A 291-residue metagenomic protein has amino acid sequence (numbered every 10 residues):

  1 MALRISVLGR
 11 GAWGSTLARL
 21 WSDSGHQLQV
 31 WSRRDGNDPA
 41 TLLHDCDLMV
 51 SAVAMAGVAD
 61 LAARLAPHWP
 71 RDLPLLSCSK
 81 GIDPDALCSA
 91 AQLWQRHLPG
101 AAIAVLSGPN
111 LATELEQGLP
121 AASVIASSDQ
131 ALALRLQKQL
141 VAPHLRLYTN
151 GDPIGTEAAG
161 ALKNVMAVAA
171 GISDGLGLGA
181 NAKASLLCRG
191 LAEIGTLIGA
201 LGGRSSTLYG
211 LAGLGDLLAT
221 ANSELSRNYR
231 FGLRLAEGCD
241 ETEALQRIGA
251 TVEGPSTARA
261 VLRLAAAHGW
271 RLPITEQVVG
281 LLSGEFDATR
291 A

Functional and structural regions predicted by a protein language model:
M1-L48: NAD(P)+-binding Rossmann beta1-loop-alpha1 motif at the extreme N-terminus of oxidoreductases
L8, A12, T16, V53-A56 (+12 more regions): Conserved active-site and cofactor/substrate-binding residues in soluble primary-metabolism enzymes
R10, R33-R34, V53, C78-K80 (+6 more regions): Fold-independent oxyanion-binding glycine-rich loops and adjacent beta-strand/coil segments at enzyme active sites
G14-L17, T41-P120, L136-K138: Rossmann-like NAD(P)(H) cofactor-binding subdomain of soluble oxidoreductases
S24, G57, H68, L93 (+2 more regions): Internal alpha-helical scaffold of NAD(P)-dependent oxidoreductase catalytic cores
H44-D45, L162, L214: Alpha-helix C-terminal capping/helix-to-coil transition sites in glycosyltransferase folds
S77, A102-S107, L147-G151, Y209-G210 (+1 more regions): General beta-strand structural signal in soluble alpha/beta enzymes
A170-G171, G199-Y209, G213, L217-A291: NAD(P)-dependent Rossmann-like dehydrogenase/reductase catalytic/cofactor-binding core
